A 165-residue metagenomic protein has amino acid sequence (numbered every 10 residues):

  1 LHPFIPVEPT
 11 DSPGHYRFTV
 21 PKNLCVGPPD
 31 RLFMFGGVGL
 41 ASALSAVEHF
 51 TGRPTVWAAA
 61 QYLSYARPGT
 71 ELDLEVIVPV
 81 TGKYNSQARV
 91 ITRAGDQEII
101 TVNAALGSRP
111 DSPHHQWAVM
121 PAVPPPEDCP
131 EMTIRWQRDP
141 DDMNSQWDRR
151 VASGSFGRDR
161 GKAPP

Functional and structural regions predicted by a protein language model:
L1-P165: Terminal targeting signals and extreme-terminal segments of soluble enzymes
